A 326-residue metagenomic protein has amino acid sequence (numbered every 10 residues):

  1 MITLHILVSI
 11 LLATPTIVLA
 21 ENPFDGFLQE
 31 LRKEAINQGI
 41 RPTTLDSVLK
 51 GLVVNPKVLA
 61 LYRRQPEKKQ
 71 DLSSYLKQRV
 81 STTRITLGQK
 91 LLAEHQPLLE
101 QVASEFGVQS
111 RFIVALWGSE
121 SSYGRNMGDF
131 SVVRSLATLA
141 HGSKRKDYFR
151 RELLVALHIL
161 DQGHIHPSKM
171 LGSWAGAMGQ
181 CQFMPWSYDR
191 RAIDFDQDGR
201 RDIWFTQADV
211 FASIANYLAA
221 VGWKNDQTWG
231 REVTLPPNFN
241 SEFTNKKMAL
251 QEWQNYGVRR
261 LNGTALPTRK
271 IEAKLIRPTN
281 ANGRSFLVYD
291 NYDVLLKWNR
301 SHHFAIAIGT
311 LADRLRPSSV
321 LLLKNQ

Functional and structural regions predicted by a protein language model:
I6-V8, V18: Cleavable N-terminal signal peptides
A13-P15: N-terminal signal peptide c-region/cleavage motif recognized by signal peptidases
E21-A103: An acidic, Gly/Ser/Thr/Pro-rich helix-cap/linker signature
A35, D46-V54, G107-G124, A156-I159 (+1 more regions): Short, functionally critical alpha-helical segments immediately adjacent to catalytic or ligand/cofactor-binding
V54-L61, S121-F130, G142-K146, Q162-S168 (+3 more regions): Secretory-pathway/luminal and periplasmic proteins that interact with or process carbohydrate-rich
S131-A140, L153, M178-I193, I214: Substrate-binding/active-site groove segments that recognize and process beta-1,4-linked N-acetyl-hexosamine
D194-I203: Acidic, glycine-anchored loop motifs typical of Ca2+
V233-Q326: C-terminal soluble interaction/assembly domains
